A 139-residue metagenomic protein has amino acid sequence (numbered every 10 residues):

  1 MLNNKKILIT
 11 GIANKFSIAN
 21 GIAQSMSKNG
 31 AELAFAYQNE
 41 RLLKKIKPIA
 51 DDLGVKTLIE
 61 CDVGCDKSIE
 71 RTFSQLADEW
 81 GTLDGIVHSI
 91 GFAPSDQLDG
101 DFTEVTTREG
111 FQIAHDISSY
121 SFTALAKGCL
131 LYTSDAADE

Functional and structural regions predicted by a protein language model:
L2-A34: Canonical Rossmann dinucleotide-binding motif of NAD(H)/NADP(H)-dependent dehydrogenases/reductases, specifically
K6-L8, I86-G91: Conserved hydrophobic beta-strands of the Rossmann-like cofactor-binding core in SDR/related NAD(P)H-dependent
A19, F73, F122, A126: Short-chain dehydrogenase/reductase
A31-K45: Conserved glycine-rich Rossmann-like NAD(P)H-binding loop of the short-chain dehydrogenase/reductase
A50-K67: Rossmann-fold cofactor-recognition segment
G64-D78: Conserved Rossmann-fold cofactor-binding substructure of NAD(P)-dependent oxidoreductases
D84, D99-A124: Catalytic Tyr-X3-Lys loop
Y132-A137: Conserved small/polar residues in nucleotide/adenosyl-binding loops
